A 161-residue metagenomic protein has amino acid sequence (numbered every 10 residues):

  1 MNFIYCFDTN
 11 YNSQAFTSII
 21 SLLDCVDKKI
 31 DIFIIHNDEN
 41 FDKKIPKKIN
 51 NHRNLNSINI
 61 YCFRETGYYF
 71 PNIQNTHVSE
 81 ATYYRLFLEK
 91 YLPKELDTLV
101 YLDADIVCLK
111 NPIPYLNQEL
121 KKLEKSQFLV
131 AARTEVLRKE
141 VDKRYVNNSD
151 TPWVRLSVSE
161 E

Functional and structural regions predicted by a protein language model:
M1-E161: Glycosyltransferase catalytic domains, chiefly GT-A lineage
